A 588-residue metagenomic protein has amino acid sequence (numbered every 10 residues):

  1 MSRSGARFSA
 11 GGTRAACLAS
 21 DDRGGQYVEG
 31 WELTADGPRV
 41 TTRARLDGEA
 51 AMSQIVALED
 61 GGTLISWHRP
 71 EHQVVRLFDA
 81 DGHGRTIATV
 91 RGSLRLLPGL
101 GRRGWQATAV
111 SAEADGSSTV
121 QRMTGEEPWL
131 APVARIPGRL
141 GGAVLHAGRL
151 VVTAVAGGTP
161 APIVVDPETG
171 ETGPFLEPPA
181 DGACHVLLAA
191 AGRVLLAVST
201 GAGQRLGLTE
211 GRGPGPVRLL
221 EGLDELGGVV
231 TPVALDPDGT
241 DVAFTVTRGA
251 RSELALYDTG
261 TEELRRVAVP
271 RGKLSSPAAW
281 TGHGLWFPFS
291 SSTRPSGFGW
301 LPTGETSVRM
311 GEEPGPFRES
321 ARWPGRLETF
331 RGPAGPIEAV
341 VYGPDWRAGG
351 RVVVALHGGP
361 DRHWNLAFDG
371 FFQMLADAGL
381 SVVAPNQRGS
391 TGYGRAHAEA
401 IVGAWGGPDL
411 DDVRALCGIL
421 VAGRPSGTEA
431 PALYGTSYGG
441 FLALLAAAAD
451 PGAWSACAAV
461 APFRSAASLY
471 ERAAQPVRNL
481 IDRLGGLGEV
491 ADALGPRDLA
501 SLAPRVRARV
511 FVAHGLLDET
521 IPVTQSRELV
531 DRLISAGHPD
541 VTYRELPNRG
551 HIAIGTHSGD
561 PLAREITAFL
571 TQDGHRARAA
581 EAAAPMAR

Functional and structural regions predicted by a protein language model:
M1-I65, L97: Beta-strand-rich domains and repeat architectures in extracellular enzymes and scaffolds, especially beta-propellers
S2-F8, L46-E59, V90-G101, P137-L145 (+3 more regions): Repeated scaffold domains used in trafficking and secretory/extracellular systems, primarily beta-propellers
A16-R23, L64-E71, G99-G101, A107-D115 (+6 more regions): Beta-strand C-termini and the immediately following turn/loop, strongest in propeller blades
R23-W31, P70-L77, D115-Q121, G158-V164 (+3 more regions): Structural motif
R39-L46, H83-V90, P128-R135, E171-E177 (+2 more regions): A short beta-strand motif characteristic of beta-propeller blades
R251-W346, N365-L366, G370-Q373, D377-A378: Non-catalytic accessory segments flanking enzyme active sites
E319-G423, G427-E429, T436, Y470-E471: Cap/lid segment of the alpha/beta-hydrolase catalytic domain
T391-R588: Active-site-proximal cap/loop segments of hydrolase catalytic domains
